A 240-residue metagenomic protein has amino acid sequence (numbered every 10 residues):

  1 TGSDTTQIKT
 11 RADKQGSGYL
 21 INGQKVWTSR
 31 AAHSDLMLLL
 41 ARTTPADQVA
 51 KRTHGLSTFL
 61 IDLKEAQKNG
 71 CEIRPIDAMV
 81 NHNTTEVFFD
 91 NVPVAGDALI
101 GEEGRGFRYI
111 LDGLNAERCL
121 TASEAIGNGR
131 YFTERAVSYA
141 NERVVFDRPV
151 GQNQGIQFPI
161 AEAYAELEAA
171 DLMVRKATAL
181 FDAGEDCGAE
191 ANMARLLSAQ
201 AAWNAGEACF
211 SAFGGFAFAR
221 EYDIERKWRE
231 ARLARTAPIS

Functional and structural regions predicted by a protein language model:
T1-S3, V26-A32, M79-H82, A116-L120 (+1 more regions): Glycine-rich phosphate/pyrophosphate-binding beta-alpha loops
G2-T10: Active-site-adjacent elements of ketosynthase-type condensing enzymes
Q7, K14-Y19, E86-F88, R105 (+1 more regions): Alpha-helical interface subdomain recognition
I8, Q24-V26, E72-I76: Short beta-alpha junctions and helix-cap segments that line functional grooves
D13, L39-R42, L60-D62, F88-D90 (+1 more regions): Short beta-strand-to-turn element immediately C-terminal to the catalytic PLP-Schiff-base lysine in fold type I
N22-G70: A short core secondary-structure module
A66-P93: Flexible, small-/acidic-enriched active-site or ligand-binding loops
N91-R108: Long, acidic (Asp/Glu-rich), low-complexity accessory segments flanking structured domains
